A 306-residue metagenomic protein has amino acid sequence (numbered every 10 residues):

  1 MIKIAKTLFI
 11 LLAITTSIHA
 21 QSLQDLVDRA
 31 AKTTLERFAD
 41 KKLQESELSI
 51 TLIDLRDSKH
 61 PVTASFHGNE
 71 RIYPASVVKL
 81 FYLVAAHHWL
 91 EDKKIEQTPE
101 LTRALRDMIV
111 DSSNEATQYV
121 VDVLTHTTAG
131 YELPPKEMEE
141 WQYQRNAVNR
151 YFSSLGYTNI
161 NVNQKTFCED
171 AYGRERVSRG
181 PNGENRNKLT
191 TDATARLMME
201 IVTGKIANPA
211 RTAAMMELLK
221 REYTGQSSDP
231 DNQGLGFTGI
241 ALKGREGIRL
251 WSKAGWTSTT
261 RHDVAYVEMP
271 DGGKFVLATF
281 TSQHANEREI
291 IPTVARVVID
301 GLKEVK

Functional and structural regions predicted by a protein language model:
I4-H67, L90-I95, M138, Q142 (+2 more regions): N-terminal leader/targeting segments and the immediately adjacent pre-domain N-terminus
Q21-T34, K42-E47, R186, T190 (+1 more regions): Structured C-terminal helix/loop/strand segments within mature extracytoplasmic catalytic/sensor domains
S22-T33, E45, E100-R179, N187-D192: Active-site-adjacent helix/loop patches that line small-molecule binding or acyl-intermediate pockets
S49-L52, A75, D107, Y119 (+3 more regions): Structural recognition of the beta-strand scaffold that forms the well-ordered cores of secreted hydrolase catalytic
I53-R56, I109-S112, V120-L124, Q164-T166 (+2 more regions): Active-site-proximal beta-strand/loop segments in catalytic clefts of secreted hydrolases
Y73-I95, M108, L277: Active-site SXXK
V84-D92, D122, R196-T203, D300: Short glycine/serine- and small hydrophobic-enriched flexible loop segments
H88-R106, T117, N208-T212: Short, well-structured active-site flanking segments
